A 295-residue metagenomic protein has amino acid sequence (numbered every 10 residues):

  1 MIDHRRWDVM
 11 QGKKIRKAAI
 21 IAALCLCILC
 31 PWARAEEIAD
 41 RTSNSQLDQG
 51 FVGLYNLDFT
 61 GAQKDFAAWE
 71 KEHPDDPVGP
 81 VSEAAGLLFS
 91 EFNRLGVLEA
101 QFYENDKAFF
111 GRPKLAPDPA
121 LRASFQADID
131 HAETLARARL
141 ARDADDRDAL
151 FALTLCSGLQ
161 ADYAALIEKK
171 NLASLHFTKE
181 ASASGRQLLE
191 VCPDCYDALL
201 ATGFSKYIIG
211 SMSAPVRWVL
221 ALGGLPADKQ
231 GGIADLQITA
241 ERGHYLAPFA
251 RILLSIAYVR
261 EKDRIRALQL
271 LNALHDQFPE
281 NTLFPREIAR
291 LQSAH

Functional and structural regions predicted by a protein language model:
D3-H4: Intrinsic-disorder-associated, low-complexity terminal segments enriched in Asp/Asn/His/Tyr and depleted of Lys/Arg
D8-I21: Bacterial N-terminal signal peptides that target proteins for export
A19-C30: Bacterial N-terminal signal peptides
P31-A35: Sec/Tat signal peptide C-region and signal peptidase I cleavage site
E37-Q46, G53-F66, D75, G86-D145 (+4 more regions): Short coil/linker segments at helix-helix boundaries
S82: N-terminal carbohydrate-binding/catalytic regions of secreted carbohydrate-active enzymes
I256-H295: A cross-kingdom marker for long, charged
